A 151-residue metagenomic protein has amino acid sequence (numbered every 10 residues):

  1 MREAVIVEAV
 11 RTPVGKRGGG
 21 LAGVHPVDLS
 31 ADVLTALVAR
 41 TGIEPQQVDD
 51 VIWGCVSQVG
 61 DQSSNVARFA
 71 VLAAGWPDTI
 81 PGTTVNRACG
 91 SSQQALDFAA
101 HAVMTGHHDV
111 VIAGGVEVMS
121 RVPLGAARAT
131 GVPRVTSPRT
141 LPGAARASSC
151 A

Functional and structural regions predicted by a protein language model:
M1-R2, K16-Q47, G60-V66, V71-A151: Acyl-thioester C-C bond-transforming condensing/cleaving domain
V10-V14: Short polar catalytic/cofactor-binding loops
Q47-G54: Short glycine-rich phosphate-binding loop at a beta-alpha junction
